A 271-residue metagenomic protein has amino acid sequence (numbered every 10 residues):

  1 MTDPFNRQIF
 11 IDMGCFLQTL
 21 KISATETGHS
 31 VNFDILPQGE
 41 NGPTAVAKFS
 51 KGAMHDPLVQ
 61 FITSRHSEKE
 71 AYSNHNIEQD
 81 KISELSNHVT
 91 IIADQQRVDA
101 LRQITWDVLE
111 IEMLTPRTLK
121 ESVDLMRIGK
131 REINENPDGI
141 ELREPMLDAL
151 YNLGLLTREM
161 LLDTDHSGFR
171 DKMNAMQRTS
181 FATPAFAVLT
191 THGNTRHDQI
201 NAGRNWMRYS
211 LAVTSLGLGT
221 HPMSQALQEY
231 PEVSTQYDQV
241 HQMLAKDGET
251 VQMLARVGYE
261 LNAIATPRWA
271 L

Functional and structural regions predicted by a protein language model:
M1-L271: Acidic, surface-exposed loops and disordered segments
